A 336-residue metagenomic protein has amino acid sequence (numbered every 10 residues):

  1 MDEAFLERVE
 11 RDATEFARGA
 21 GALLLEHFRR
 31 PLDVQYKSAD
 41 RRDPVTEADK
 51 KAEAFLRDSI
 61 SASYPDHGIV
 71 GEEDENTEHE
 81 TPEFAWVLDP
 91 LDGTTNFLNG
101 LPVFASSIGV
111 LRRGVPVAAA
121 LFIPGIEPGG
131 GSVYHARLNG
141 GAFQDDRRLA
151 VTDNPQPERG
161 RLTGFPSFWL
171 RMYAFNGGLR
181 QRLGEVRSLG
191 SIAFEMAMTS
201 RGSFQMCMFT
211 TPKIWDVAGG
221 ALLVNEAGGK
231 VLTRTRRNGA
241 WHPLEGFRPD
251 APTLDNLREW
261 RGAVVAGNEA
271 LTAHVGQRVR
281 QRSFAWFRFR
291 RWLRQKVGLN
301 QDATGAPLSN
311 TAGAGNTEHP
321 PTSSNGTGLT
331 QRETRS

Functional and structural regions predicted by a protein language model:
M1-D40: N-terminal, positively charged, Ser/Thr/Ala/Gly-biased leader segments that form transit/presequence-like amphipathic
M1-E15, R180, A197-S336: Oxyanion/phosphate-interacting regions
L24, D49, I60, T94 (+4 more regions): Residue-level signal for inorganic ion chemistry
L32-K37, A142, R182-L189, V231-L232 (+1 more regions): Short secondary-structure junctions
D33-W86: N-terminal assembly/interaction segments in proteins that build large macromolecular machines
E80-N139, F143: DPxDG-like acidic metal-binding loop motif
L149-N225: Phosphate/pyrophosphate- and phosphate-bearing ligand-binding catalytic cores of soluble enzymes
